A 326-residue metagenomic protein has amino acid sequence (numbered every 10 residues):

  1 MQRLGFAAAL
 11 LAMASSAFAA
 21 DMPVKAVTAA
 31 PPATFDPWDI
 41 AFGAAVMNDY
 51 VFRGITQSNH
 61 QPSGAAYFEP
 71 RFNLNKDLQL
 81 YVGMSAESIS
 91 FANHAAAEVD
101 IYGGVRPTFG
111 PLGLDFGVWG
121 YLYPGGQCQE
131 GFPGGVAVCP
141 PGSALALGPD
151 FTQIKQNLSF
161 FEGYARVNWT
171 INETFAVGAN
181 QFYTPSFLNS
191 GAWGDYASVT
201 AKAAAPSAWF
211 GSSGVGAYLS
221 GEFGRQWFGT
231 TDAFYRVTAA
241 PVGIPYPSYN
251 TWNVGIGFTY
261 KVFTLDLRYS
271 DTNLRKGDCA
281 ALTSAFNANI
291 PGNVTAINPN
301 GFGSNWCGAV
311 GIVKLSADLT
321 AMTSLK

Functional and structural regions predicted by a protein language model:
M1-P37, T320-K326: Cleavable N-terminal export/targeting peptides
D21-N73, G83-S90: Short glycine/proline- and aromatic-enriched beta-strand/turn motifs that initiate or cap beta-hairpins
T28-D39, N73-Y81, N93, T108-G113 (+4 more regions): Short loop/turn motifs that connect adjacent beta-strands in outer-membrane beta-barrel proteins
W38, H60-A66, A95-V99, N157-G163 (+4 more regions): Residues that define the transmembrane beta-barrel architecture of outer-membrane proteins
I40-A44, L80-M84, I101, L114-F116 (+7 more regions): Transmembrane beta-strands of outer-membrane beta-barrel proteins
V46-F52, M84-S90, P107-F109, G120-P124 (+7 more regions): Transmembrane beta-strands of outer-membrane beta-barrel pores
Q127-Q153, G229-P245, K276-W306: Solvent-exposed loop segments that connect transmembrane elements
A201, G303-K326: Outer-membrane beta-barrel "beta-signal"
